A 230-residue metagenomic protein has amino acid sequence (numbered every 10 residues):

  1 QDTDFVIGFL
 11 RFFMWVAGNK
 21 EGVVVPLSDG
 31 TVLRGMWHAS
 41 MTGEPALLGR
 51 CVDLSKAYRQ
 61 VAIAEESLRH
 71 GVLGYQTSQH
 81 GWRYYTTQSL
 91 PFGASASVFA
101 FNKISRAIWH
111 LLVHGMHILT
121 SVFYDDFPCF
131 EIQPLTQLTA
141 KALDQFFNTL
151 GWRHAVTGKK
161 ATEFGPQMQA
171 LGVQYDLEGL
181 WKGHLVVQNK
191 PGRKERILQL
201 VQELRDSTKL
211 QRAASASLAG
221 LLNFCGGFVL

Functional and structural regions predicted by a protein language model:
Q1-L230: Nucleic-acid-interacting cores, centered on viral/eukaryotic replication and modification enzymes
